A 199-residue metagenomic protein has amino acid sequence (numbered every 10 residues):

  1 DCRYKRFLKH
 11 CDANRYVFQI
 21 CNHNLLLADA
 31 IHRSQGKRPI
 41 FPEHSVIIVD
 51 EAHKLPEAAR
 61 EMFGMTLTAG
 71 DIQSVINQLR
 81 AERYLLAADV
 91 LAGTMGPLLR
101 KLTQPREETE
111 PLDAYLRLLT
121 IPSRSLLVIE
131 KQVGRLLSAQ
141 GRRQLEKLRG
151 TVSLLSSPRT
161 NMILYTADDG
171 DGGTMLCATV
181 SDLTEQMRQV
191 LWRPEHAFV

Functional and structural regions predicted by a protein language model:
D1, D12-V17, A30-I47, E51-V199: Conserved coupling segment at the C-terminus of the helicase ATP-binding
C2-R6: Phosphate-interacting basic helix/loop segments used at nucleotide- and nucleic-acid interfaces
F7-C11: TIR-domain catalytic/interaction hotspot
V17-H23: Extended, Lys/Arg-enriched charged tracts that mediate electrostatic binding to polyanionic substrates
L26-L27: Short acidic, S/G/P-rich loop/turn micro-motifs used as interaction or catalytic elements
